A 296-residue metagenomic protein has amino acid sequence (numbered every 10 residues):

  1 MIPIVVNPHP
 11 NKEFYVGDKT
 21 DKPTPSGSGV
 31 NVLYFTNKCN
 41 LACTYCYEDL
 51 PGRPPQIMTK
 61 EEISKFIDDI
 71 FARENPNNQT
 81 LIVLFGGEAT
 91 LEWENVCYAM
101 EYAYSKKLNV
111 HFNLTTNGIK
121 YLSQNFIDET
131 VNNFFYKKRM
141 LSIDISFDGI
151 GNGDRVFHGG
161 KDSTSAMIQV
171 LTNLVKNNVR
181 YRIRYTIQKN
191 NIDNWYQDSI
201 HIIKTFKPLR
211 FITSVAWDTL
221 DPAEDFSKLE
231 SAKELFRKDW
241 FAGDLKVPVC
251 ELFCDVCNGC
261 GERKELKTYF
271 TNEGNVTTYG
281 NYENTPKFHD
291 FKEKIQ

Functional and structural regions predicted by a protein language model:
M1-V32, P76-N77: N-terminal [4Fe-4S]-dependent radical SAM core
I2-I4, D244-Q296: Accessory C-terminal segments flanking Radical SAM cores
H9-E13, G17, K22, Y47-G52 (+3 more regions): N-terminal charged/capping segments associated with class I S-adenosyl-L-methionine
P23-E62: Canonical Radical SAM [4Fe-4S] cluster-binding loop centered on the CxxxCxxC motif and its immediate flanking residues
S64-V83, E92-D218: Radical SAM/AdoMet-radical enzyme domain recognition
G86-G87: Active-site neighborhood of divalent metal-dependent phosphoester/pyrophosphate hydrolases
R155, N190, L209-E230, P248-C260 (+1 more regions): Flexible glycine/acidic-rich beta-alpha junction loops that bind and position SAM and/or redox cofactors in anaerobic
R182-I187, D198-I202, A216-F241, N258 (+1 more regions): Iron-sulfur-associated redox domains of electron-transfer enzymes in respiratory and anaerobic energy metabolism
